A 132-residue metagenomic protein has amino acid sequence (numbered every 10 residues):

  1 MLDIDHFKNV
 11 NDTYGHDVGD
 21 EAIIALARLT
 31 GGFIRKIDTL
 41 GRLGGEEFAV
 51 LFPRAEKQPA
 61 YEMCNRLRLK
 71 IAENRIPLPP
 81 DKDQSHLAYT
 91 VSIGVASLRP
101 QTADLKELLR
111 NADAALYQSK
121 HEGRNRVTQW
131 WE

Functional and structural regions predicted by a protein language model:
L2, F48, V91-V95: A structural signal for short, well-ordered beta-strand segments
D5-G32, G41-G45, A49-V50, K57-N65 (+2 more regions): Conserved long alpha-helical elements within nucleotide-processing catalytic cores of c-di-GMP signaling and class III
D12, F52-E56, A72, L98-R99 (+1 more regions): Residue-level recognition of strand-loop junctions within catalytic nucleotide-signaling folds
Y14, L87, G94-A96, N125-V127: Flexible, nucleotide-binding loop/lid elements of kinase catalytic cores
Q58-E62, L98-A114, Q118-E132: Catalytic cores and conserved motifs of cyclic dinucleotide signaling enzymes
I71-V91: Catalytic core regions of nucleotide second-messenger enzymes
